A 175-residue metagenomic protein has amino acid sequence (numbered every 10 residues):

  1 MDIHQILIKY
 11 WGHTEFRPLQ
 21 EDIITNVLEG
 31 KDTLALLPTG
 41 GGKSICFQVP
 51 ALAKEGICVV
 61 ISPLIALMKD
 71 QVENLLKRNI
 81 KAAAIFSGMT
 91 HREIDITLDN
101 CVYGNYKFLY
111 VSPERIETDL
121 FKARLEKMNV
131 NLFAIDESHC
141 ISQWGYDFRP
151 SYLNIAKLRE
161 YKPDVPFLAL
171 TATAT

Functional and structural regions predicted by a protein language model:
M1-P38: Conserved pre-motif I regulatory segment
H4, C58-V60, I65-T118: Conserved nucleic-acid-binding Ia/Ib motif block in the N-terminal RecA-like helicase ATPase lobe
G30-V49, V59-S62, L168-A174: Walker A/P-loop
D32, G56-V59, K81, N105-L109 (+2 more regions): Loop/turn-to-beta-strand initiation segments
G41, Q48, M89-L132, C140-Y146: Conserved helix/coil segment N-terminal to the catalytic DExD/H
K43-C46, K54, I65-D70: Conserved coil-to-alpha-helix start sites within the AMP-binding
A51-A53, L75-K77, D99-G104, A123-M128 (+1 more regions): Conserved catalytic network of the ASCE P-loop NTPase/AAA+ motor domain
E126-T175: Post-DEXD/H (motif II) to motif III coupling segment of the RecA-like Helicase ATP-binding lobe
